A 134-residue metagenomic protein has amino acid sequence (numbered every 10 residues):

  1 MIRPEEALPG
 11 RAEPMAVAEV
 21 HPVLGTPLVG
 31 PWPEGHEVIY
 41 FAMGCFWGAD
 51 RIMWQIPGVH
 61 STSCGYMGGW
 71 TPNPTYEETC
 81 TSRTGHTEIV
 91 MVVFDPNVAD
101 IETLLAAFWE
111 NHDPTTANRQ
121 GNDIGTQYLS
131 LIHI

Functional and structural regions predicted by a protein language model:
M1-I132: Flexible coil/turn and secondary-structure edge motifs
